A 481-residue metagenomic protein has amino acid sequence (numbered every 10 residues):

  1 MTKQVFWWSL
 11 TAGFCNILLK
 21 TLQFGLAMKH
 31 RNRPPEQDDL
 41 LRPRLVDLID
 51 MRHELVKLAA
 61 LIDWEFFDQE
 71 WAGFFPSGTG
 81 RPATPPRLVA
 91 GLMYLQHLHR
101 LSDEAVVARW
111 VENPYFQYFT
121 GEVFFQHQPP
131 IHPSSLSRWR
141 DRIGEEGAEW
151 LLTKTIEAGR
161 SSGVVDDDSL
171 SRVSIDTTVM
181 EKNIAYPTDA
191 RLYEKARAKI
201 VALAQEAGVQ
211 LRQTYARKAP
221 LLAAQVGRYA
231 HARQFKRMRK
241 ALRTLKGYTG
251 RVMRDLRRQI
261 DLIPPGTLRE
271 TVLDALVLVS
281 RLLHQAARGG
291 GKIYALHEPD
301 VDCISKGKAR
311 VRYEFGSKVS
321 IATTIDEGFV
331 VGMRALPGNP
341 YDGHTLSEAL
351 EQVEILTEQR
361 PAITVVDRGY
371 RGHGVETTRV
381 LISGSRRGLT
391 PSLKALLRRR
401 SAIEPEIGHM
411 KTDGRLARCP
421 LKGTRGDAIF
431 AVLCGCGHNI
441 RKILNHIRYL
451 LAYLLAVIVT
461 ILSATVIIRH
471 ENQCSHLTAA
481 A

Functional and structural regions predicted by a protein language model:
M1-D63, Q69, I443-A481: Charged, often Cys/His-bearing segments associated with DNA-binding zinc-finger transcription factors
L10, V123-D300: Active-site- or DNA-interface-adjacent structural scaffold in DNA-acting proteins
A27-H30, Q69-D167: Basic, low-complexity intrinsically disordered segments
D47, D63, G80-L88, Q128-I131 (+8 more regions): Secondary-structure capping and boundary motifs in well-ordered enzyme cores
H53, A90-L92, V106-W110, H132-L136 (+7 more regions): Short, conserved catalytic/metal-binding motifs centered on acidic residues
A295-V311: Flexible, glycine/threonine-enriched loop-and-boundary segments that flank and lead into catalytic domains of large
K308-E354: Electropositive, glycine- and tryptophan-enriched low-complexity nucleic-acid-binding patches
T357-V432: Helix-centered, glycine/charged polyanion-binding patches within enzymatic domains that contact phosphate-containing
